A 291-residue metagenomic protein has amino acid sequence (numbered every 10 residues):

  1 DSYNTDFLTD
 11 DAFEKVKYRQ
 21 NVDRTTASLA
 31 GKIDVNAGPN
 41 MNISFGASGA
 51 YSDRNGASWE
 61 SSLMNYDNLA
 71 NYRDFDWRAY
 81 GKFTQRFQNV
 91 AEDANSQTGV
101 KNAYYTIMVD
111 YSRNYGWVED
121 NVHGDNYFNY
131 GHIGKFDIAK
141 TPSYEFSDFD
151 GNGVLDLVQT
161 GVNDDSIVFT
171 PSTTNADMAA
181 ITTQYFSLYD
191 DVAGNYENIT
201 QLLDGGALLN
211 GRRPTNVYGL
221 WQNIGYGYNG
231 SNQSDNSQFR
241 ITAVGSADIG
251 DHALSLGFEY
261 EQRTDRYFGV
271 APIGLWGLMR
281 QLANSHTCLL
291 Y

Functional and structural regions predicted by a protein language model:
D1-G56, D74-F87, A103-Y104, V109: Transmembrane beta-barrel wall of Gram-negative outer-membrane proteins
S48-L290: Replace "related TpsB outer-membrane translocases also match" with "some related outer-membrane beta-barrels such as
